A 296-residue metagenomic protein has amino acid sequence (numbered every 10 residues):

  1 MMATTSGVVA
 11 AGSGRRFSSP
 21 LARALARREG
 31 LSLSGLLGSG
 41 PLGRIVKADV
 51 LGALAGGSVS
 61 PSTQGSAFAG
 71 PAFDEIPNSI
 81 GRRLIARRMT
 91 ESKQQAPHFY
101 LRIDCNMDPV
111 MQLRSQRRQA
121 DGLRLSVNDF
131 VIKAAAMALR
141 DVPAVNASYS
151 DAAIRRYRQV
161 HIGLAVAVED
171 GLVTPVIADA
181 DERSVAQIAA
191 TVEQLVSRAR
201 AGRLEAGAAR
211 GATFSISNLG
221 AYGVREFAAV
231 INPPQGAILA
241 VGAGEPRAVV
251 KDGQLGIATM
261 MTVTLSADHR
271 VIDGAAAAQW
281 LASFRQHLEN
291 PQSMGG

Functional and structural regions predicted by a protein language model:
M1-T4: Long, low-complexity intrinsically disordered regions
S6, L21, L25-G35, P41-D49 (+1 more regions): C-terminal catalytic/motor cores of large multi-domain enzyme assemblies
S18: AAA+ ATPase active-site-proximal loops
G52: Active-site micro-motifs of SAM-dependent methyltransferase domains
